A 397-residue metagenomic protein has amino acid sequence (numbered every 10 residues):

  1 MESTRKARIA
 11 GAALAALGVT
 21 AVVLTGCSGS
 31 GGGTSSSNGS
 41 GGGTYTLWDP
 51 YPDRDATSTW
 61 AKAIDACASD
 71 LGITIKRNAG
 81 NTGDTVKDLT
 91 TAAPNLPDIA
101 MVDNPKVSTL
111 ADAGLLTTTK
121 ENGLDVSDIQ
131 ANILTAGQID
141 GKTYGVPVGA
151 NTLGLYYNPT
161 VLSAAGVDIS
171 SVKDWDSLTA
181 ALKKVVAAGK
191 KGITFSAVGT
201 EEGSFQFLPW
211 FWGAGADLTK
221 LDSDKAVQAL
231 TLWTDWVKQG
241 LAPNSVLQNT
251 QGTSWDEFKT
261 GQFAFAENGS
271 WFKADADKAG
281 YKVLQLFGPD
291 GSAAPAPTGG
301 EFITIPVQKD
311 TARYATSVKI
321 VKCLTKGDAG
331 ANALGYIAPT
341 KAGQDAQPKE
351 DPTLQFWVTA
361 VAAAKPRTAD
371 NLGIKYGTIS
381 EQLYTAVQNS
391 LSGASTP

Functional and structural regions predicted by a protein language model:
E2-K106, D290-G291: Conserved N-terminal structural module of periplasmic/extracytoplasmic solute-binding proteins
A79-D88, P105, K173-T179, S245-D256: Short helix-initiation/N-cap motifs at beta->coil->alpha
V86-L96, A113, V161-A164, T179-A187 (+4 more regions): Short helices/loops that flank or line small-molecule/ion binding pockets
T91, N95-D98, V126-L162, S292-P295 (+1 more regions): A structural signal for short loop-to-beta-strand junctions that line the ligand-binding cleft of periplasmic/secreted
N104-T152, T179, Q206, K282-L284 (+1 more regions): Hinge/lid segment of periplasmic solute-binding proteins
V107-A111, N268-Y281: A ligand-binding cleft/hinge motif common to bilobed small-molecule-binding domains
L182-V186, T219-L247: Glycine-centered hinge/linker elements that transmit conformational signals in sensory and ligand-binding systems
F272-G280, P289-T385: C-terminal lobe and pocket-closing loops of periplasmic/extracytoplasmic Venus-flytrap solute-binding proteins
